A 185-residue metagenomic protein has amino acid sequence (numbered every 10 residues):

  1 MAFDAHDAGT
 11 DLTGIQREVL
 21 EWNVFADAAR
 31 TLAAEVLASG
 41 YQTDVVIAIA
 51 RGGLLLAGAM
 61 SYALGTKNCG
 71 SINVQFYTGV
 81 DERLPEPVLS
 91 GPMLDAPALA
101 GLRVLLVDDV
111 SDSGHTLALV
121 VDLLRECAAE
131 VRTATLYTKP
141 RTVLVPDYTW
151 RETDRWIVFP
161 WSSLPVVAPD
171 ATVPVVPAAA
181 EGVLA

Functional and structural regions predicted by a protein language model:
M1-A185: PRPP-associated nucleotide enzymes
